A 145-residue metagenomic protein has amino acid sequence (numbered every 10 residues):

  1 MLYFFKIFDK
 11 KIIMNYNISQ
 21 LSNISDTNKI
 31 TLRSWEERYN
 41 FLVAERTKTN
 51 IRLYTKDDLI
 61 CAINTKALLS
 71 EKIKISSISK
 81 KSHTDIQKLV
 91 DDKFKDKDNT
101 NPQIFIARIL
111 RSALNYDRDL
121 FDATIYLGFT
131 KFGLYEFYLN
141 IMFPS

Functional and structural regions predicted by a protein language model:
M1-I13: Short, intrinsically disordered or compositionally biased N-terminal tails of bacterial proteins
M14-T31: Polyanion-binding surface elements
K29-R33, R38-S145: Long amphipathic alpha-helical segments
